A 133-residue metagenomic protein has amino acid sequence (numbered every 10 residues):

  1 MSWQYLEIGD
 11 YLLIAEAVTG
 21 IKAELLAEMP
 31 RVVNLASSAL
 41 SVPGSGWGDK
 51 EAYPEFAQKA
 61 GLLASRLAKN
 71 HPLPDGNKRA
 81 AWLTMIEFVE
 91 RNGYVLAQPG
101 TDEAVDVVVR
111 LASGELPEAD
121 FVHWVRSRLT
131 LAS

Functional and structural regions predicted by a protein language model:
M1-S133: FIC/Doc superfamily catalytic core
